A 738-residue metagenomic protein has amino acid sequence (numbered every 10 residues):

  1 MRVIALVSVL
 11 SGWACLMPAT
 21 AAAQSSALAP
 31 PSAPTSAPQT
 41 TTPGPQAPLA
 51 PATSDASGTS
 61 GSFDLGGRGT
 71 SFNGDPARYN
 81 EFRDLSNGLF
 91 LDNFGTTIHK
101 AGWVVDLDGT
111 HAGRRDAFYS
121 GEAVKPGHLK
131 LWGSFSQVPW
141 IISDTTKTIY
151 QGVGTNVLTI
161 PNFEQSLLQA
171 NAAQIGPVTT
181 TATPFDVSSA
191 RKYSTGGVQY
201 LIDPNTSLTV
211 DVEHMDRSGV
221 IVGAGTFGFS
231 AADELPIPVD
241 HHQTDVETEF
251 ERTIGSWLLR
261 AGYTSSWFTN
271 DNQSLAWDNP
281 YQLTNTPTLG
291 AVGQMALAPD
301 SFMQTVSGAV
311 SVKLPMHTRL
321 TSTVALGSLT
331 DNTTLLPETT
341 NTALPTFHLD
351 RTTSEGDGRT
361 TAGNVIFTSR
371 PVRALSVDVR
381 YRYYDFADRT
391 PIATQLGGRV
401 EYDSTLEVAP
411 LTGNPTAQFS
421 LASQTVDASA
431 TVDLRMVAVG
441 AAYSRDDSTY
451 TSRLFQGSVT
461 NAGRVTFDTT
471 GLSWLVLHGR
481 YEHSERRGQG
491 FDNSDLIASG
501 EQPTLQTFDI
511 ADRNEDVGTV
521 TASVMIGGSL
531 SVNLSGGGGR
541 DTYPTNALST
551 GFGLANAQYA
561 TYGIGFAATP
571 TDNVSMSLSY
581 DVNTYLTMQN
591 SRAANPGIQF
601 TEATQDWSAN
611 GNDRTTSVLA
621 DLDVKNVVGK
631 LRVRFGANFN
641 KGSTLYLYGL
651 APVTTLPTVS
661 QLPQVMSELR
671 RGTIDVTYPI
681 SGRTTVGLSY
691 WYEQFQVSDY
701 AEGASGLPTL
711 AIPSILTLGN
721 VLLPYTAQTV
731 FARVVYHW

Functional and structural regions predicted by a protein language model:
M1-V3: N-terminal secretory signal peptides that target proteins for export/translocation
A5-M17: Bacterial N-terminal signal peptides
P18-S25: Boundary at the C-terminal end of the N-terminal hydrophobic targeting segment
S26-D55, G61, G69-W738: Gram-negative and organellar
